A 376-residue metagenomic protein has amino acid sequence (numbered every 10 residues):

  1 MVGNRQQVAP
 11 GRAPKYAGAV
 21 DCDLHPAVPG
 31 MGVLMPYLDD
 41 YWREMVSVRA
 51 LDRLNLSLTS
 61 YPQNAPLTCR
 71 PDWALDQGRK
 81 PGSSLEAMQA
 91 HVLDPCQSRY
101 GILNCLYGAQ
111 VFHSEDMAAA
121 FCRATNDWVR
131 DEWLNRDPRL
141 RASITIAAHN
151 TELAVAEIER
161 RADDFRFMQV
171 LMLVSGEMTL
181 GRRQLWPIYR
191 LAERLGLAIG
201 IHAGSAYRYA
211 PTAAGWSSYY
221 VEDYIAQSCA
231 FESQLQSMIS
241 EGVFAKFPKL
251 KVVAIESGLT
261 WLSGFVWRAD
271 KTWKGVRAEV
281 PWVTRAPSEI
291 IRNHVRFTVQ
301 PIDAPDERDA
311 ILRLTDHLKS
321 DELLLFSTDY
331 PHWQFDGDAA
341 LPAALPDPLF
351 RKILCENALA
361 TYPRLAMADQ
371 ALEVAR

Functional and structural regions predicted by a protein language model:
V2-V20, V28-P95, R99-Y100, D127 (+8 more regions): Mid-to-C-terminal alpha-helical segments outside catalytic/metal-binding sites
A19, P71-G78, A90-E115, R139-T145 (+1 more regions): Divalent metal-dependent hydrolysis catalytic cores, especially in the metallo-beta-lactamase
A19-A27, I199-G204: Histidine-centered catalytic micro-motifs
V28, A109-Q110, N150, S205-Y207 (+2 more regions): Feature marks short, surface-exposed loop/turn motifs that line or immediately flank catalytic pockets and channel
G32-S47, D116-F121, A154, A210-W216 (+1 more regions): Aromatic- and acidic-residue-enriched segments that line the glycan-binding/catalytic groove of carbohydrate-active
Y107, G176, Y330: Flexible, active-site-proximal loop/turn residues at the rims of small-molecule/cofactor binding pockets and catalytic
G108-L134, E152-A156, R160, R182: Active-site loop-helix segments enriched in His/Asp/Glu that coordinate and activate a nucleophilic water at divalent
W133-R141, I146, N150-E152, E157-L318 (+2 more regions): Catalytic pocket-lining loop regions of alpha/beta-barrel enzymes, especially the amidohydrolase/enolase/GH5 lineages
